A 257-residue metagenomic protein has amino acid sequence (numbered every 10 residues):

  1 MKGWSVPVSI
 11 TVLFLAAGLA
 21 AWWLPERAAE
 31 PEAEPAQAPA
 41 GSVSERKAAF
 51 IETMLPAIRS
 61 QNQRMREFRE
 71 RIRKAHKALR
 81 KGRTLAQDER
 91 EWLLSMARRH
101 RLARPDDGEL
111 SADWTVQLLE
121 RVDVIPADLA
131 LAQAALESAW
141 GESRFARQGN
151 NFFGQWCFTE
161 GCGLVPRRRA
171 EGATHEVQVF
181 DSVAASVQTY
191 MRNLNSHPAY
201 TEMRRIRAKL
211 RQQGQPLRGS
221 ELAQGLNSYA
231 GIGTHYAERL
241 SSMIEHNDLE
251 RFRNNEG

Functional and structural regions predicted by a protein language model:
K2-A132, L136-G257: Catalytic cores of secreted/periplasmic lytic hydrolases that degrade extracellular macromolecules
